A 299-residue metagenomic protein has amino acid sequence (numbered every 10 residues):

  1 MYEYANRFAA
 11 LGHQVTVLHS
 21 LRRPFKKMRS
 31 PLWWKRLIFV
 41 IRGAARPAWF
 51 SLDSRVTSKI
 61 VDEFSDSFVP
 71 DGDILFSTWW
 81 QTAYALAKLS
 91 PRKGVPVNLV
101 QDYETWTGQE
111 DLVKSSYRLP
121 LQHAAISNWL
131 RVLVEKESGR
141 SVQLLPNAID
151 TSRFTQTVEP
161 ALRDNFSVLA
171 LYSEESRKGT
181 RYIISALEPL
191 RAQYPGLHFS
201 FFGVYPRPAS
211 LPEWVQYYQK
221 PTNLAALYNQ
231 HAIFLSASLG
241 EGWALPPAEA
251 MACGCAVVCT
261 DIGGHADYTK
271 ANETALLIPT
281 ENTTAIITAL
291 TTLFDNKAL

Functional and structural regions predicted by a protein language model:
D62-G72, Y103-E137: Membrane-proximal helix-turn-helix segments that form the acceptor-binding/catalytic region of lipid-linked
T105-D111, Q143-D164, A226: Acidic anion/phosphate-binding donor-loop and adjacent secondary structure in glycosyltransferase catalytic cores
A124, P160-K178, I184-R191: Conserved donor-binding/catalytic core segment of Leloir-type glycosyltransferases
G203-A225, I233: Nucleotide-activated donor-binding/catalytic signature segment of Leloir-type glycosyltransferases, i.e., the conserved
L239: Aromatic "clamp/platform" in nucleotide-sugar-dependent glycosyltransferases that forms part of the donor/acceptor
A244-P247, H265: Short glycine/serine-rich donor-binding loops of glycosyltransferases
A256-C259: Short hydrophobic beta-strand element within catalytic cores of glycosyltransferases and related nucleotide-activated
A271-N272, L276-T283, T291-K297: Conserved acidic donor-binding segment of nucleotide-sugar-dependent glycosyltransferases
